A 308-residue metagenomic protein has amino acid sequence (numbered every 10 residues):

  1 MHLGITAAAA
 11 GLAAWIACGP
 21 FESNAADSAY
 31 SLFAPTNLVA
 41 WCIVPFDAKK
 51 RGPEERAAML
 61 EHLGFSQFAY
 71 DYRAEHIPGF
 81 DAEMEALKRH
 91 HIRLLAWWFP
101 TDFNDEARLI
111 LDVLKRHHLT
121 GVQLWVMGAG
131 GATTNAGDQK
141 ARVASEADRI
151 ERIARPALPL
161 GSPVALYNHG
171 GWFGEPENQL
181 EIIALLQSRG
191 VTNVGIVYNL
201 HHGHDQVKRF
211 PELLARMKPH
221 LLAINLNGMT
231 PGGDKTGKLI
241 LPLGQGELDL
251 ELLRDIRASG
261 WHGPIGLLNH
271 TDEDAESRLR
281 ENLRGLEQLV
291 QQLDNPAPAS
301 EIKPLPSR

Functional and structural regions predicted by a protein language model:
G4-G19: Bacterial N-terminal signal peptides
I16, R93-L94, D102-I196, A299: Active-site acidic/histidine proton-transfer and metal-coordination neighborhood in alpha/beta enzyme cores
A26-V39, R51-A58, D148-R155, P176-R308: Histidine-acidic metal/acid-base catalytic patches
N37-I43, F68-Y70, L94-W97, T120-V126 (+4 more regions): Hydrophobic faces of well-ordered beta-strands that scaffold small-molecule active sites in alpha/beta enzyme cores
V39-G52, D71, W98-D102, N135-V143 (+1 more regions): Active-site mouth loops of central-metabolism enzymes
I43-F46, Y72-E75, F99-D102, M127-G131 (+4 more regions): Active-site beta-loop-alpha junctions enriched in small/polar residues
P53-H76, L95: Catalytic domains of carbohydrate-active enzymes, especially glycoside hydrolases
H76-E83, E175: Active-site-adjacent beta->alpha loops and helix N-cap segments on the catalytic face of soluble alpha/beta enzymes
